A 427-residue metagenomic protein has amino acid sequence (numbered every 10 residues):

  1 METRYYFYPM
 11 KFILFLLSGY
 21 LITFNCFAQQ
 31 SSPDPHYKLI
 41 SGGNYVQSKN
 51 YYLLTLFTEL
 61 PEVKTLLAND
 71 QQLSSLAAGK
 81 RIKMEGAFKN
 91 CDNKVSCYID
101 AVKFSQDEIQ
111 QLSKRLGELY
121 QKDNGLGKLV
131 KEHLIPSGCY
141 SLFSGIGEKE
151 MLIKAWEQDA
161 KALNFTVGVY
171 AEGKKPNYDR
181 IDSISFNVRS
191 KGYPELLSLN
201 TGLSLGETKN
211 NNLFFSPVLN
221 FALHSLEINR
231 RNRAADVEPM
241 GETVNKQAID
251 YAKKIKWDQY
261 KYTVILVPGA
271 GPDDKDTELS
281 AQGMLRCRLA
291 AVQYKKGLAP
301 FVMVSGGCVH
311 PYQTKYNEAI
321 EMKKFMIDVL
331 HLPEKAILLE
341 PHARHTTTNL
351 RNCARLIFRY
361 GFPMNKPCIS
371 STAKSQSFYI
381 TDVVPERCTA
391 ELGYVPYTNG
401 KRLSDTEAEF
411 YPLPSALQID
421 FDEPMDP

Functional and structural regions predicted by a protein language model:
M1-Q30: Bacterial Sec-dependent N-terminal signal peptides
Q29-P427: A structural signal for short, hydrophobic/glycine-enriched beta-strand patches
